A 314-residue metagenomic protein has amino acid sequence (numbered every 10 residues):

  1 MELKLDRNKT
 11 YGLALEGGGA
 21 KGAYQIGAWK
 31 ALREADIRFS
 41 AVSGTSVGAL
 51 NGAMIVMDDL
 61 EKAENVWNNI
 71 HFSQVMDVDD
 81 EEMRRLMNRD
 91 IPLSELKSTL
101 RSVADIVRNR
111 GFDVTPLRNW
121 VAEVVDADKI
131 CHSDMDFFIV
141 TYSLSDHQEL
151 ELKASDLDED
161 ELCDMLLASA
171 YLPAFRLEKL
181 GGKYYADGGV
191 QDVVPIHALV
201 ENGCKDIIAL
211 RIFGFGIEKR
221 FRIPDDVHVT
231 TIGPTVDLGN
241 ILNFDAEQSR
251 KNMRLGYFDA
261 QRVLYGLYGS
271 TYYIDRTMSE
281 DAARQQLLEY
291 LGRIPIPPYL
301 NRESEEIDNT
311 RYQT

Functional and structural regions predicted by a protein language model:
M1-T45, A53-T314: Patatin-like phospholipase
